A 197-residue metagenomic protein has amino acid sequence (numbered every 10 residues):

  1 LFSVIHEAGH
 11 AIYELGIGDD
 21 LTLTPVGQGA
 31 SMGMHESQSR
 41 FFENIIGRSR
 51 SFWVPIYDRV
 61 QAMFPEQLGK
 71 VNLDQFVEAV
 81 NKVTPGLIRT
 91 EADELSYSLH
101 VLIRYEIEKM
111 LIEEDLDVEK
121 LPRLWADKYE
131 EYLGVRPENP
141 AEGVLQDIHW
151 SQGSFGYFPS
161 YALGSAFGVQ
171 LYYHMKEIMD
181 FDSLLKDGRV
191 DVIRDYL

Functional and structural regions predicted by a protein language model:
L1-D19, E36-E43: Active-site recognition of the HExxH zinc-binding catalytic motif
L1-I5, A30-H35, L68-N72, L87 (+6 more regions): Secondary-structure capping and boundary motifs in well-ordered enzyme cores
Y13-I17, G69-K82, D93-V101, W125-D147: A glycine-rich, aromatic-flanked flexible loop/lid motif
G18-G27, L87-A92, E108-K109, D147-G156: Glycine- and acidic
G18-P25, I46-Y57, M110-E119, E177-S183: Inter-helical turn/loop segments and adjacent helix faces that build the functional surface of alpha-helical bundle
Q28-L68: Post-HExxH zinc-binding segment in Zn-dependent metallohydrolases
F52-E106, K186, V192-L197: Long, well-structured alpha-helical subdomains associated with metal-dependent extracellular/ecto-lumenal hydrolases
V101, Y105-L197: C-terminal, non-catalytic "cap/extension" segments appended to globular domains
